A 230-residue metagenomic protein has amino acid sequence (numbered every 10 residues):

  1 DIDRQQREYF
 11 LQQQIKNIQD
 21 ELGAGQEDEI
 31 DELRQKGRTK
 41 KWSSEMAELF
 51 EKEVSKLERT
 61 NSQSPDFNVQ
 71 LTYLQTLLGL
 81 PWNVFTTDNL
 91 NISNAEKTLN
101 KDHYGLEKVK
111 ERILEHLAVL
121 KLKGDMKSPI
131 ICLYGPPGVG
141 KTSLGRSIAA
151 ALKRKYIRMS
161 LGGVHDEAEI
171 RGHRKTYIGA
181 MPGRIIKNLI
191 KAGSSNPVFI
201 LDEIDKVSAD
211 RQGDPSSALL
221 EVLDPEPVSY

Functional and structural regions predicted by a protein language model:
D1-V119, K123: Extended, charged alpha-helical coiled-coil/arm scaffolds that mediate oligomerization and mechanical coupling in large
L11, Y73, I113, G140-T142 (+5 more regions): Conserved RecA-like P-loop NTPase ATPase core
S62-Q63, V84-T86, L120-K127, K155 (+2 more regions): Active-site phosphate-binding and catalytic loops of NTP-dependent enzymes
K127-L161, I190-K191, L220: Walker A/P-loop
L133-G135, G172, E203: The Walker A (P-loop) glycine that initiates the GxxxxGKT/S ATP-binding motif of P-loop NTPases
M159-H165, I204: A short hydrophobic beta-strand->loop->alpha-helix junction that borders the nucleotide-binding pocket of P-loop NTPases
T176-L201: Conserved alpha-helical scaffold flanking the Walker A/P-loop in AAA+ ATPase domains
L201-Y230: Conserved catalytic/switch belt of AAA+ P-loop NTPases
